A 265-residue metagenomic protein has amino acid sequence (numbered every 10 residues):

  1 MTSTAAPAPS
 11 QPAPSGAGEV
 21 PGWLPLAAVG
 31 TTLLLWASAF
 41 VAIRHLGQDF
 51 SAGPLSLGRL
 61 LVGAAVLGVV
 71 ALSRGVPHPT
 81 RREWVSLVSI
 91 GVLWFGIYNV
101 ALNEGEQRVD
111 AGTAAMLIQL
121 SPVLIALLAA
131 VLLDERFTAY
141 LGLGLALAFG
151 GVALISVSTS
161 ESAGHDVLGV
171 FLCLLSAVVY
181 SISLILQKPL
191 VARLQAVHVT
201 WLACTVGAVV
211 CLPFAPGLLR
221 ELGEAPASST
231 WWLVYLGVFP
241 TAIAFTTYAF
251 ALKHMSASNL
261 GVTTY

Functional and structural regions predicted by a protein language model:
T2-L57, V100, E104, S162-P189 (+1 more regions): Glycine-/small-residue-enriched transmembrane alpha-helix faces in small-molecule transporters and effluxers
A6, L61, L67, V88 (+6 more regions): Hydrophobic transmembrane alpha-helices of multi-pass small-molecule transport proteins
L35, A39-I43, G68-I118, L154 (+1 more regions): Specific transmembrane alpha-helical segments of multi-pass solute transporters/efflux pumps, especially DMT/EamA
V41-A52, N103-A111, L154-L168, A215-L233: Membrane-interface helix termini and inter-helical loops of multi-pass transporters
P54-A65, W94, N99-R136, Y140-L141 (+3 more regions): Specific alpha-helical transmembrane segments that line the substrate/conduction pathway and gating interfaces
L57-G58, A114-L120, L184-V209, V238-Y265: Helix-helix packing/entry segments at the starts of transmembrane helices
R59, H78-S86, A115-I118, D134-L154 (+2 more regions): Loop-to-transmembrane alpha-helix entry segments
L67, I125-L127, V131, S162-L219 (+2 more regions): Transmembrane alpha-helical segments that form core, pore/gating elements of small-molecule transporters/exporters
